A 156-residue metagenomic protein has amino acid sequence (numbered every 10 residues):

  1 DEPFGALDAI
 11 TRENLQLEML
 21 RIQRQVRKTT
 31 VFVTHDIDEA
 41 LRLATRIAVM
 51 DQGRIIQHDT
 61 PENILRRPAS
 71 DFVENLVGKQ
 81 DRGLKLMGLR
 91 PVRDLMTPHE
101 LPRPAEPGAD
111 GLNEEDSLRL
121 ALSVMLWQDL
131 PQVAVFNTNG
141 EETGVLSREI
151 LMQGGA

Functional and structural regions predicted by a protein language model:
R12-R27: Helical segment within the ABC ATPase nucleotide-binding domain
R27-V33: Conserved H-loop
I37-R42, L65: A short, surface-exposed alpha-helical micro-motif characterized by mixed small hydrophobic and charged/polar residues
L41-A44, L76: Hydrophobic Walker B segment
H58-D59, R67, V145: ABC ATPase "signature
E62-R66, E74: Short acidic-hydrophobic catalytic motif
P102-N139, S147-A156: The conserved cystathionine-beta-synthase
